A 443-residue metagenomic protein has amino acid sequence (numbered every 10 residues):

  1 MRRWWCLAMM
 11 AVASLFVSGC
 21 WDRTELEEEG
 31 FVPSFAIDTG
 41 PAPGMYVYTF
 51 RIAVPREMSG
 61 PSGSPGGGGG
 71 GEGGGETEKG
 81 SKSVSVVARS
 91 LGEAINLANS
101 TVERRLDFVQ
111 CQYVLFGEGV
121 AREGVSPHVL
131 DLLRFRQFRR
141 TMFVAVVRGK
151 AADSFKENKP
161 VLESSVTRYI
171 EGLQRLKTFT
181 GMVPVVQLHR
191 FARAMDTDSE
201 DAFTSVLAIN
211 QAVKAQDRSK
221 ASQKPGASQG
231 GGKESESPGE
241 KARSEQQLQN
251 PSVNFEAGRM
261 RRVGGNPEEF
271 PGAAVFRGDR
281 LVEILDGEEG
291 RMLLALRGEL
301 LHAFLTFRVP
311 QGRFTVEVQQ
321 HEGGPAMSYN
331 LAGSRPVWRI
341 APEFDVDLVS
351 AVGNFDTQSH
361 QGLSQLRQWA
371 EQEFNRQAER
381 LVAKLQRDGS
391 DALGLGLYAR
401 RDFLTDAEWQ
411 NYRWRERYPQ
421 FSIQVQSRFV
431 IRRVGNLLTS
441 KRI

Functional and structural regions predicted by a protein language model:
R2-C6, S14-I443: Membrane-proximal alpha-helical signals and transmembrane carboxylates
